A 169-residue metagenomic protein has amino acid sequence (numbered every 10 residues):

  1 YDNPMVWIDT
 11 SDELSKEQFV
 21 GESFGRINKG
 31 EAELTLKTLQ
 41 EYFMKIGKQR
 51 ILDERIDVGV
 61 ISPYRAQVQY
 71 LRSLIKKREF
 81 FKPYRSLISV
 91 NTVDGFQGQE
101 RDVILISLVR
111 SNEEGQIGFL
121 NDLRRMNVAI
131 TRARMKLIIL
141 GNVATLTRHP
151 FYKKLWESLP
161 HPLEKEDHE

Functional and structural regions predicted by a protein language model:
Y1-S73: Conserved helicase/translocase motor-coupling segment
E13, R65-V68, G95-Q97, R110-E113 (+2 more regions): Conserved nucleotide-binding/hydrolysis micro-motifs of P-loop NTPases
A32-L36, V68, V90, V103 (+1 more regions): Amphipathic alpha-helical transducer elements in NTP-driven molecular machines
Q49-L52, G95-Q97, G118: Replace "in large, NTP-powered and nucleic-acid-processing enzymes" with "in large, NTP-powered factors and other
G59, K76-T92: Conserved RecA-like helicase motor-core motifs
Y70-F81, S158: Alpha-helical structural signal in soluble globular domains
I75, G115-E169: Helicase C-terminal subdomain and adjacent C-terminal extension
S89-N91, G95-S111, N127-V128, K136-L140: A short beta-strand element within the Helicase C-terminal
